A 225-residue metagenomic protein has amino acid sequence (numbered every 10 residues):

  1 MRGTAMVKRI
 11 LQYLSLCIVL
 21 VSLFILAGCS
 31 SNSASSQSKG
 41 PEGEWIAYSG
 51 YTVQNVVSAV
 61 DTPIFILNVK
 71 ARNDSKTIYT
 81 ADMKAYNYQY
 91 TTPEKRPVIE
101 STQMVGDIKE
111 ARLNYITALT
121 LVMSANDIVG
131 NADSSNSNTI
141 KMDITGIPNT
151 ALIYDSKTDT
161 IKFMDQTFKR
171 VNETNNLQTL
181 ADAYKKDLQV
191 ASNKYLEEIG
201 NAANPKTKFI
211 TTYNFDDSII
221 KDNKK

Functional and structural regions predicted by a protein language model:
T4-S15: Bacterial N-terminal signal peptides that target proteins for export
I25-G28: C-terminal motif of bacterial Sec signal peptides marking the signal peptidase cleavage site
S30-I46: N-terminal helix-cap/turn-to-beta initiation motif at the start of protein domains
A47, K76-A85, M142, I161-M164: Short hydrophobic/aromatic-rich beta-strand segments that constitute the beta-sheet cores of beta-sandwich/beta-barrel
Y48-V53: N-terminal "first-domain core" detector
N55-S124, I128: N-terminal glycine/threonine-rich, aromatic-flanked beta-hairpin/loop signature
I78, N131-D133, N138-I144, L152-Y154: A composition-driven surface/loop motif
I99-L113, D127, G146-T150, S156-K225: Edge beta-strand at a domain terminus
